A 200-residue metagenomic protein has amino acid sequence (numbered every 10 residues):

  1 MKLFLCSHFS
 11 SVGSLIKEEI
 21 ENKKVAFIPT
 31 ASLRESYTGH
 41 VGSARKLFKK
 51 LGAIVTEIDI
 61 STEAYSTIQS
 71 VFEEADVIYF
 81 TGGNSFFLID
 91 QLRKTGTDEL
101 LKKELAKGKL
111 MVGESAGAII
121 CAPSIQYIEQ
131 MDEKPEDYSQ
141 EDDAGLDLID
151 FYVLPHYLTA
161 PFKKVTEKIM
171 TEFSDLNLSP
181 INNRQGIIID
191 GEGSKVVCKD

Functional and structural regions predicted by a protein language model:
M1-V77, T81: N-terminal beta1-alpha1 cap of cysteine-dependent amidohydrolase-like domains
G13, E35, L88-I89, C121-A122 (+1 more regions): Glycine/Thr-rich phosphate-binding loops of Rossmann-like dinucleotide-binding domains
L33, G83-F86, G117, L158: Short glycine-rich anion-binding loops that position phosphate/pyrophosphate groups of nucleotides and phosphorylated
S85-K94: Glycine/threonine-rich flexible loop motifs
F86, A118-C121, G186-I188: Short, active-site-adjacent cap segments at secondary-structure transitions
T97-T159: Class I SAM-dependent methyltransferase SAM-binding "motif I" and its flanking Rossmann-like core
L148-I149, V153-G191, V197: Conserved anion/nucleotide-ligand pocket segment
